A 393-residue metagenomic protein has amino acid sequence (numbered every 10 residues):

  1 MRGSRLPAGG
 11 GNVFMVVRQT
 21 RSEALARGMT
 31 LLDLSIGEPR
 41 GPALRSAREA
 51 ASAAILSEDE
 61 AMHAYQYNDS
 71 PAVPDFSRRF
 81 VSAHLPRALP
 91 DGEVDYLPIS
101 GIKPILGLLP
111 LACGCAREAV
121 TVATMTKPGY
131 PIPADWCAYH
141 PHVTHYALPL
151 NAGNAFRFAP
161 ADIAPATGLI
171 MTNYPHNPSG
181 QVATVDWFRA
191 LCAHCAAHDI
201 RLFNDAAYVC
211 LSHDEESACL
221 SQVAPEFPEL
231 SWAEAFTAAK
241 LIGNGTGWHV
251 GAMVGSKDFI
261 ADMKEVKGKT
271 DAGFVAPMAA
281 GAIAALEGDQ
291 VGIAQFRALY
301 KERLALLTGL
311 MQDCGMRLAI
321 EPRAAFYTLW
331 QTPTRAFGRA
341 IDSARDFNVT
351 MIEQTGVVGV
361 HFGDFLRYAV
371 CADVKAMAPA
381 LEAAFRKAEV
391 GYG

Functional and structural regions predicted by a protein language model:
R2-G3, P7-G101, G288, G391-G393: N-terminal small-domain helix-loop-helix segment of the aminotransferase-like
V17, L34, A51, F80 (+11 more regions): Generic structural signal for small/hydrophobic residues in well-ordered secondary structure, especially within
A24-R27, H140, A197-H198, C314 (+1 more regions): Helix C-cap/helix->beta junction micro-motif
L31, T144-H145, L202, L318 (+1 more regions): Hydrophobic beta-strand scaffold residues
A51, P225-K301, A305-M311: Conserved core segment of the aminotransferase class I/II
M62-C195, V209-F227, A233-E234: Conserved core of the PLP fold type I
L89-P90, P228, A340-I341, V349-G393: PLP-dependent enzyme catalytic core of the Aspartate aminotransferase-like
I283, A298-T308, L318-R335, F362-F365: Conserved glycine-rich beta-strand-loop-beta hairpin in the small C-terminal domain of fold type I
